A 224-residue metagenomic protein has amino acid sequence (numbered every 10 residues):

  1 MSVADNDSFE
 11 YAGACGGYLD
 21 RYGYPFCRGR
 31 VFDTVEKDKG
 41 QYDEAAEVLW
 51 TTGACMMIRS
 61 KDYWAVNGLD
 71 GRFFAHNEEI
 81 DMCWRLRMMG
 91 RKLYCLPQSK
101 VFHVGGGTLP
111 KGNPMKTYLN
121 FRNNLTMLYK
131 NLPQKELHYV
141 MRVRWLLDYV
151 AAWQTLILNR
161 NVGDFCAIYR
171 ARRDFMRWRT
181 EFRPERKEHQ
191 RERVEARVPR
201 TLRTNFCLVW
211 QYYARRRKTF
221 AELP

Functional and structural regions predicted by a protein language model:
M1-P25: Conserved donor NDP-sugar-binding/catalytic core segment of glycosyltransferases
M1-S2, R28, L96, V104: Short glycine/serine/threonine-enriched helix-capping/active-site loop that flanks the nucleotide-sugar donor pocket
G17-V48: Short, flexible, basic/aromatic active-site loop/helix in glycosyltransferases
E36, D62-A65, Q134: Short helix-loop capping/hinge motifs at secondary-structure junctions, enriched in acidic/polar residues
D43-K100: A short, conserved alpha-helix in the catalytic core of glycosyltransferases
M89-A196: Active-site-adjacent helix/loop segment of glycosyltransferases that harbors family-specific signature motifs
R183-P224: Long, low-complexity C-terminal extensions of enzymes
